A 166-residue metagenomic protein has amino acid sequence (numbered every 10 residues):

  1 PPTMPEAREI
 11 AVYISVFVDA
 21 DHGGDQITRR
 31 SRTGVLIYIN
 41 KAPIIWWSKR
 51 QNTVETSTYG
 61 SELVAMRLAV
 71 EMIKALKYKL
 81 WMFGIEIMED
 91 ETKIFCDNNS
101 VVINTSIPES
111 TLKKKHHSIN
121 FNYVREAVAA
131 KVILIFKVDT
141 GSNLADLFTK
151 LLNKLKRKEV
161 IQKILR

Functional and structural regions predicted by a protein language model:
P1-A7: Amphipathic alpha-helical
P2, G23-G24, L80: Intrinsically disordered, low-complexity segments enriched in polar/charged residues with Gly/Pro, especially when
R8-Y59: RNase H-like nuclease fold core
E9-Y13, N52-R166: RNase H-like nuclease module associated with reverse transcription
